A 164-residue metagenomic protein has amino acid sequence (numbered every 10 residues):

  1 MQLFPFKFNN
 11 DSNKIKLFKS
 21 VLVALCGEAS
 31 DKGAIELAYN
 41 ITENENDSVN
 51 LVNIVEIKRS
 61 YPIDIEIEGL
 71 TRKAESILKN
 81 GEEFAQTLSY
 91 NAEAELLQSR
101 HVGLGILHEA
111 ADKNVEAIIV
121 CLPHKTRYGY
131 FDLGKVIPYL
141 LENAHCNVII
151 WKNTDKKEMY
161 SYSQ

Functional and structural regions predicted by a protein language model:
M1-S12, T87-I118, D155-Y160, Q164: Structural beta-alpha unit
N10-D64, E68, F84-T87, E93 (+1 more regions): Small/aliphatic-rich secondary-structure junction motif
E36-L37, G105-E109, V136: A short acidic, amphipathic alpha-helical/loop segment
N53, L122-P123, K152-N153: Short secondary-structure boundary segments
K58-R59, V102, R127, E158: Generic structural signal for helix capping and beta-alpha/helix-loop junctions
I67-S76: A short acidic, glycine-rich active-site loop that binds or catalyzes chemistry on phosphate/adenosine moieties
V120-N143, K157-S161: Glycine-rich, Arg-bearing micro-motifs that act as flexible, cationic patches
